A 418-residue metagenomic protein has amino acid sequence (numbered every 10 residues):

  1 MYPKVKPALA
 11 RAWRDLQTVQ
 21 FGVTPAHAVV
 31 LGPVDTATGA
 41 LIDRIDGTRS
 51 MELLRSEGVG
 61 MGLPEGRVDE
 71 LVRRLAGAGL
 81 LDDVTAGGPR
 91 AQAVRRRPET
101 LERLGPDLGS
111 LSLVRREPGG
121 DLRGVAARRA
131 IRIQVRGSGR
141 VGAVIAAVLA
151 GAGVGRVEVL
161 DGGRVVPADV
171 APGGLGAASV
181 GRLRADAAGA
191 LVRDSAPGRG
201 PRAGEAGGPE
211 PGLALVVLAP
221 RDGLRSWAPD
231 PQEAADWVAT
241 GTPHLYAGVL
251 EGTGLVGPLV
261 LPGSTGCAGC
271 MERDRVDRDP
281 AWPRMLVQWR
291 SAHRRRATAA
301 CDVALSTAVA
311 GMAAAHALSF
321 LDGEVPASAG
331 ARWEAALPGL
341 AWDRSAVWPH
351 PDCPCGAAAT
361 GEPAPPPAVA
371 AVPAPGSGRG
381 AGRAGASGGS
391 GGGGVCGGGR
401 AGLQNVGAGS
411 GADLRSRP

Functional and structural regions predicted by a protein language model:
M1-P418: Adenine nucleotide-associated cytosolic modules
